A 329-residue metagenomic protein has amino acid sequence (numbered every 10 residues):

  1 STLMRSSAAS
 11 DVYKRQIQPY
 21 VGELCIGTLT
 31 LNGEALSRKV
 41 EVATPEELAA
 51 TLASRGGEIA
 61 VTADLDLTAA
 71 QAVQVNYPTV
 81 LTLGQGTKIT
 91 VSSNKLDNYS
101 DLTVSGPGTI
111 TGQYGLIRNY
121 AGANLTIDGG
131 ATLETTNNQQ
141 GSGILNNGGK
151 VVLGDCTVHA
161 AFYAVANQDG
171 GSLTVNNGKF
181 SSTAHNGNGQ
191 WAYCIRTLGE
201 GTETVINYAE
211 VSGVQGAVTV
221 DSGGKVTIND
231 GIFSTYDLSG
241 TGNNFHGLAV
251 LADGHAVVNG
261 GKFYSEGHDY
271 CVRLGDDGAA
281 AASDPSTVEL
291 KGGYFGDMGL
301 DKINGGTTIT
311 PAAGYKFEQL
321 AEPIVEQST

Functional and structural regions predicted by a protein language model:
T2-Q16: Single conserved hydrophobic/aromatic residue that forms the stacking wall/gate of nucleotide- or nucleobase-binding
I17, V80-L83, L102-G106, N124-G129 (+8 more regions): All-beta strand scaffolds that present successive hydrophobic residues in beta-strands
Q18-A35, H268-V325: Leucine-rich solenoid repeat scaffolds
S37-D66, P323-T329: Acidic Gly/Asp/Thr-rich repetitive segments characteristic of extracellular carbohydrate-active and adhesion proteins
T68-V73, V91-D97, T111-A121, T136-N147 (+6 more regions): Extracellular beta-strand/beta-solenoid scaffold signature
A70-K88, Y99-P107: Beta-solenoid repeat scaffold
